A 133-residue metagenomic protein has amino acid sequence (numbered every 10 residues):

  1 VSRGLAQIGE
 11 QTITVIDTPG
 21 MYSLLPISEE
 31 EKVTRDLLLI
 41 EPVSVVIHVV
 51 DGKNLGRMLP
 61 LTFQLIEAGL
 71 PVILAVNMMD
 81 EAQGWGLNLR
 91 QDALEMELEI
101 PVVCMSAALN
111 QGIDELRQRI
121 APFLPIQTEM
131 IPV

Functional and structural regions predicted by a protein language model:
G4-I13, E29-V103: Conserved C-terminal guanine-recognition region of P-loop GTPase G domains, centered on the G4
I13-P19: Active-site-proximal beta-strand elements of phosphoester/diester hydrolases
P19-S28, M79: Flexible beta-alpha connector loops of hexameric P-loop NTPases
L24-S28, I126, V133: Short, structured coil/loop segments at alpha-helix boundaries
S28-E30, R117-Q118: Surface-exposed beta-strand edges and their flanking turn/coil or helix-capping segments
D80-P132: Canonical P-loop GTPase G-domain recognition
